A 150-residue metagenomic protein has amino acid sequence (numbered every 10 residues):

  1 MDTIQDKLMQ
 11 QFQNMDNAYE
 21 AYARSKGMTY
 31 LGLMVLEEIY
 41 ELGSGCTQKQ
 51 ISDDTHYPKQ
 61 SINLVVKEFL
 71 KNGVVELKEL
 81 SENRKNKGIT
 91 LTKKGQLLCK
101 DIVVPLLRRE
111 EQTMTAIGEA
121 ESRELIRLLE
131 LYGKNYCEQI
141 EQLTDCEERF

Functional and structural regions predicted by a protein language model:
M1-K26: N-terminal leader segment of winged-helix/HTH proteins
L8, L36-I39, L129: Hydrophobic structural patches
N17-S61: N-terminal helix-turn-helix DNA-binding core of bacterial DNA-binding proteins
K67-R127: Charged, amphipathic alpha-helical coiled-coil/dimerization segments
A120-F150: C-terminal regulatory/oligomerization modules of transcriptional regulators
